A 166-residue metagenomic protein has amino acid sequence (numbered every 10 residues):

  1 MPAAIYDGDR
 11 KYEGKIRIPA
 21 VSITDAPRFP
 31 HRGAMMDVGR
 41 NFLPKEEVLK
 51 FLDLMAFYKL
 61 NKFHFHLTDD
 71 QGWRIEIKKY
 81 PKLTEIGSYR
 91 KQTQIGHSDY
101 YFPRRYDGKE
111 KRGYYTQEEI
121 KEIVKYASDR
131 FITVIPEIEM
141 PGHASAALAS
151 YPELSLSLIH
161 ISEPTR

Functional and structural regions predicted by a protein language model:
M1-L158, S162: Feature activates predominantly on carbohydrate-active enzymes
T165: Ser/Thr-centric signal marking residues that sit in or immediately flank functional binding/regulatory motifs
